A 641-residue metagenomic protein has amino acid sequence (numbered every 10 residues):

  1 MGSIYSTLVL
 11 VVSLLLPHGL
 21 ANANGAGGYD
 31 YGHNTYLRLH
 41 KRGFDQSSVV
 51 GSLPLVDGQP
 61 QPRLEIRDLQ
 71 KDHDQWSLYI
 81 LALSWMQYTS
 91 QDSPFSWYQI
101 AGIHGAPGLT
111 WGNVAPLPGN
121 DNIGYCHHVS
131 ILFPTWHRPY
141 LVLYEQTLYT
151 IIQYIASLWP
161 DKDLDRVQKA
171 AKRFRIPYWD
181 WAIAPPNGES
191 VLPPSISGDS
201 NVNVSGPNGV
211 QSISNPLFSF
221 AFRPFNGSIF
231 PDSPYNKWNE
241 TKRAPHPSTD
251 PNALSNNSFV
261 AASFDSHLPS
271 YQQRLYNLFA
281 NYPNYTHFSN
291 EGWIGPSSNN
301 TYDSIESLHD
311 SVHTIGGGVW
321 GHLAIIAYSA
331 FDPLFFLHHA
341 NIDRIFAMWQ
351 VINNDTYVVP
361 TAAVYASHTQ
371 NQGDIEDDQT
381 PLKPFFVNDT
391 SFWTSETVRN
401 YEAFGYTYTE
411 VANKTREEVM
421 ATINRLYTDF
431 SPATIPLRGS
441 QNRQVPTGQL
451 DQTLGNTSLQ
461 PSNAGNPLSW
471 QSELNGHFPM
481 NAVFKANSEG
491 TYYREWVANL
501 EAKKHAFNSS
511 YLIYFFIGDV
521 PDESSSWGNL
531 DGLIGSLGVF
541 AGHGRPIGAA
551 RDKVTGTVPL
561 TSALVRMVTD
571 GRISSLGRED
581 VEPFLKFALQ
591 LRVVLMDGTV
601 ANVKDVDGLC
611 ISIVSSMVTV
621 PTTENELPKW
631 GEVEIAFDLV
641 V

Functional and structural regions predicted by a protein language model:
M1-I4, V640-V641: A positional/structural detector of protein chain ends, strongest at the extreme C-terminus and weakly at the extreme
S3-A23: Cleavable N-terminal signal peptides of Sec/SRP-targeted secreted and luminal proteins
N22-V641: C-terminal accessory segments of proteins
